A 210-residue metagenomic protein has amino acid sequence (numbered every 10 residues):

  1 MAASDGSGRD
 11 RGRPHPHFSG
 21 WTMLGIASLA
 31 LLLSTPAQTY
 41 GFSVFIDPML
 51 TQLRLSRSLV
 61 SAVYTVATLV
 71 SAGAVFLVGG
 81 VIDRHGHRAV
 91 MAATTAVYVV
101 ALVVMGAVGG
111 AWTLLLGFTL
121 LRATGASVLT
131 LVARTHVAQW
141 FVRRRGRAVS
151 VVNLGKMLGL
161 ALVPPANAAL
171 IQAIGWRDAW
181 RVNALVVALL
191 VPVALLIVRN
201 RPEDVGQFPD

Functional and structural regions predicted by a protein language model:
P16-G41: Pair of pore-lining "gating" transmembrane helices in MFS-fold secondary transporters
L32-L33, A101, W112-V128: Hydrophobic core of transmembrane alpha-helices in multi-pass small-molecule transporters, especially MFS/SLC-type
R54, G86, A107-W112, V142: Helix-breaking motifs and short loop linkers at transmembrane-helix boundaries and internal kinks in secondary membrane
T68-F76, L160-A161: Residue-level signature of mid-helix packing/kink "hotspots" within the transmembrane helices of 12-pass Major
A74-H87: Helix-to-loop junctions at the C-terminal end of transmembrane segments in multipass secondary transporters
A96-G109: C-terminal ends and interior cores of transmembrane alpha-helices in multi-pass membrane transporters/permeases
F118-L154: Cytoplasmic helix-loop-helix junction between adjacent transmembrane helices in 12-TM secondary transporters
K156-E203: Helix-loop-helix hairpin linking two adjacent transmembrane segments in secondary transporters
